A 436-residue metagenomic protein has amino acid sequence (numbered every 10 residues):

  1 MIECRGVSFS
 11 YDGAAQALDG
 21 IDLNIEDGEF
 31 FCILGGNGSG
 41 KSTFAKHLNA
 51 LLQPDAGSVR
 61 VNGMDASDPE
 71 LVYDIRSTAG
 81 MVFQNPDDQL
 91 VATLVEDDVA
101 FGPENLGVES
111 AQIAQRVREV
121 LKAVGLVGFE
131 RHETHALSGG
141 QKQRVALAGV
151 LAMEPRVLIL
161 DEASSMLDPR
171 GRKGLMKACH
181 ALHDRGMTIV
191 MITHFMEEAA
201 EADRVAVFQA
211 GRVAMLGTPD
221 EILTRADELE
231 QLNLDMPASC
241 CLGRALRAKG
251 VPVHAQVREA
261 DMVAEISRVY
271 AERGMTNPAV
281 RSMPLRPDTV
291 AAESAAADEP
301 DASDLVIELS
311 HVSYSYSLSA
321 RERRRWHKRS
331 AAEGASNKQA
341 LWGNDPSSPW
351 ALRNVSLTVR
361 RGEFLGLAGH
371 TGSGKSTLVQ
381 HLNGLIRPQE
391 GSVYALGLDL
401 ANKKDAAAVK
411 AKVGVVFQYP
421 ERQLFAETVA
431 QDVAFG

Functional and structural regions predicted by a protein language model:
L34-G36, A368-H370: The feature captures the beta-strand-to-loop junction immediately N-terminal to the Walker
N49, N383: Helix-to-loop junction immediately C-terminal to a conserved catalytic motif
G57-S67, I75, G391-N402, V409: Conserved ABC transporter NBD signature motif
A111-F129, K328-K338: Conserved ABC ATPase "signature" region
E133-L137, Q141: Conserved ABC ATPase signature
V150-L151: ABC ATPase C-loop
E154: Conserved catalytic motifs of ABC-family nucleotide-binding domains
